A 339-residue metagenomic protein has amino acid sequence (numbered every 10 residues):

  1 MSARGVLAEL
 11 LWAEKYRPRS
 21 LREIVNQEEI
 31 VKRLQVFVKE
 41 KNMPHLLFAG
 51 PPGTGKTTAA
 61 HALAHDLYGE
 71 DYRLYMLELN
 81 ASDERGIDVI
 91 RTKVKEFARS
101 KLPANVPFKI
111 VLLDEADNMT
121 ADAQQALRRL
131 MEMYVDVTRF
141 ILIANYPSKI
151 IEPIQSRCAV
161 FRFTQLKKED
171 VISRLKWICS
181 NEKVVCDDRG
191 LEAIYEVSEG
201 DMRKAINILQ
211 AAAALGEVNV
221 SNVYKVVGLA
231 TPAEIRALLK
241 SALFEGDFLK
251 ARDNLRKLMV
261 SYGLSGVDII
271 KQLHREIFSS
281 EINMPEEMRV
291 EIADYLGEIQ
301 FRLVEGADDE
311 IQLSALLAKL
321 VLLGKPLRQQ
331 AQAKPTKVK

Functional and structural regions predicted by a protein language model:
M1-V160, D170, L296, Q300 (+1 more regions): P-loop/Walker A NTP-binding region and its immediately flanking N-terminal helices in P-loop NTPase folds
A13-E14, V38, P52, E132 (+9 more regions): Replace "in large, NTP-powered and nucleic-acid-processing enzymes" with "in large, NTP-powered factors and other
Q27, G200-D201: Short loop-to-helix capping motifs
R91, I151-E196, A205-I208: Conserved AAA+ ATPase core "coupling" helix
V111, L191-V197, R203-E217, Y224-K225 (+3 more regions): C-terminal helical "lid" of AAA+/P-loop NTPase domains
E234: Conserved ATP-binding/catalytic motifs of P-loop helicase motor domains
L238-K339: Helix-rich C-terminal "collar"/helical-bundle subdomain used as an assembly and partner-interaction module in RFC-like
